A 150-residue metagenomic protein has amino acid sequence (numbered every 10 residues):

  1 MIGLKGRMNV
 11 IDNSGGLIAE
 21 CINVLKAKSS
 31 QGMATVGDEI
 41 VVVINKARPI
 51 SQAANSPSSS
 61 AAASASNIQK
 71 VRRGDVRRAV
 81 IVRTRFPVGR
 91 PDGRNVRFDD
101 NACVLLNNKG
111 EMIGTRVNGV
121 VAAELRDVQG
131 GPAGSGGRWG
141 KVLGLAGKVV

Functional and structural regions predicted by a protein language model:
M1-G16, V24, A54-A65, P91-V150: Low-complexity, rRNA-contacting terminal tracts
M1-V80: Ribosome large-subunit tunnel/peptidyl-transferase-proximal elements
C21, V80-I81, R85, N95 (+1 more regions): Conserved hydrophobic positions within beta-strands
P87-G89: C-terminal structured "cap/appendage" subdomains that terminate the fold
